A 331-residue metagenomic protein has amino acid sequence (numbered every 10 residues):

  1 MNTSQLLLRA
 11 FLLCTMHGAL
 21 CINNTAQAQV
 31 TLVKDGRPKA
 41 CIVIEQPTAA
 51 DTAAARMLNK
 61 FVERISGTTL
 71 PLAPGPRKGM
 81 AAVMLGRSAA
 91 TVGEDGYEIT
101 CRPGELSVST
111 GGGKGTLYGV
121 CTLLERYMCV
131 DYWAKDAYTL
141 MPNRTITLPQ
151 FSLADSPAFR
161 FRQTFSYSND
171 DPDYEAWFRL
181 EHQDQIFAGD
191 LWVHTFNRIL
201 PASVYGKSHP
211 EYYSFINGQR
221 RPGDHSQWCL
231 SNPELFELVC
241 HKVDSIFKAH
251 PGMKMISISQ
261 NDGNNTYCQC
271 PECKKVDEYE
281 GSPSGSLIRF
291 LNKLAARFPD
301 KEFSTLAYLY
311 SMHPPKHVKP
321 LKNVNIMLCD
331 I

Functional and structural regions predicted by a protein language model:
M1-Q29: Bacterial Sec-dependent N-terminal signal peptides
T3, Y308, I331: Histidine- and/or cysteine-centered catalytic micro-motif in compact active-site loops
L6, G18, A28, L72-R77 (+3 more regions): Generic low-complexity segments that are intrinsically disordered, proline-rich and/or Lys/Arg-biased
L7, N24-T100, Y138, R144-L153: Acidic, contiguous N-terminal accessory segments
C21, Y267-Q269, K316: Generic domain-boundary/flexible-linker signal
A49-M57, F61, V92-R289, K293-D300 (+2 more regions): Feature activates predominantly on carbohydrate-active enzymes
Y308-H317: Alpha-helical scaffolding within the catalytic cores of extracellular/periplasmic polymer-degrading hydrolases
